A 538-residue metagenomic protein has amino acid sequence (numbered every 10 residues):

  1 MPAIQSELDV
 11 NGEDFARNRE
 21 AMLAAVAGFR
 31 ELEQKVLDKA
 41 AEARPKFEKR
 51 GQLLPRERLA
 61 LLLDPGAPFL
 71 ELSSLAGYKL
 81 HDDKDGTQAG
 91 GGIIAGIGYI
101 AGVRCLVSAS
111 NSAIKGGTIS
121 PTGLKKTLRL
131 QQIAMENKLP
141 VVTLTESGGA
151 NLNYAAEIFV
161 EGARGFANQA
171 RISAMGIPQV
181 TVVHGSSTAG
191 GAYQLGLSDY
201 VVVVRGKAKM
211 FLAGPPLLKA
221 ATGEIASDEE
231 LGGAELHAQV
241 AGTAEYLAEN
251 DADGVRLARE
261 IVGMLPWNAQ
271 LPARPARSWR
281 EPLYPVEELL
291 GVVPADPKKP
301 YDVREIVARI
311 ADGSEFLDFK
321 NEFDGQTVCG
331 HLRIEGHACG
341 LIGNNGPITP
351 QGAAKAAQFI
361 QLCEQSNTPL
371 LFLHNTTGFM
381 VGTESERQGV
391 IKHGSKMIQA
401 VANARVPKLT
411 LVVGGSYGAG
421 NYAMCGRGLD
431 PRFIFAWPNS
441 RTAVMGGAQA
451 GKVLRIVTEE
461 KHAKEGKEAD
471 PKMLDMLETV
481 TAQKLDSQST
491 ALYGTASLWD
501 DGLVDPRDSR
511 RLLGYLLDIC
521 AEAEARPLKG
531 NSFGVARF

Functional and structural regions predicted by a protein language model:
M1-F538: Ligand-binding clefts of soluble mixed alpha/beta catalytic domains
